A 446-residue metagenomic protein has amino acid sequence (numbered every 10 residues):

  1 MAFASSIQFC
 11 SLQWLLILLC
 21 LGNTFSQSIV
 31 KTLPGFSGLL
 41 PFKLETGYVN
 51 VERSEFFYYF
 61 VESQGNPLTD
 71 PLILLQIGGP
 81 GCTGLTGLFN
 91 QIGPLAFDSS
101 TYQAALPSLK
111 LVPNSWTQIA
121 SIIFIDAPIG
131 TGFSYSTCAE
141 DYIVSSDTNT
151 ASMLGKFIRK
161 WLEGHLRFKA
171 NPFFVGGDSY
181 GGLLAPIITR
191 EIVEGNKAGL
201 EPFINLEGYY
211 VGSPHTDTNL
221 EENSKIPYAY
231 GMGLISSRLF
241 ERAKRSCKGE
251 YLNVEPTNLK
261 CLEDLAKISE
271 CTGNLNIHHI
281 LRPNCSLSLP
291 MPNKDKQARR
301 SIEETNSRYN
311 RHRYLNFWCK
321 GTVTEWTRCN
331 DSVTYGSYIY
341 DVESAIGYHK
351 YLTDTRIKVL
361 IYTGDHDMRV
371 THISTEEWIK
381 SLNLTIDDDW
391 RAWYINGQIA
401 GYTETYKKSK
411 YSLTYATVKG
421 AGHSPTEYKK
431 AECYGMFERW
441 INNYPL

Functional and structural regions predicted by a protein language model:
A2-L446: Terminal and linker regions of secretory-pathway proteins
